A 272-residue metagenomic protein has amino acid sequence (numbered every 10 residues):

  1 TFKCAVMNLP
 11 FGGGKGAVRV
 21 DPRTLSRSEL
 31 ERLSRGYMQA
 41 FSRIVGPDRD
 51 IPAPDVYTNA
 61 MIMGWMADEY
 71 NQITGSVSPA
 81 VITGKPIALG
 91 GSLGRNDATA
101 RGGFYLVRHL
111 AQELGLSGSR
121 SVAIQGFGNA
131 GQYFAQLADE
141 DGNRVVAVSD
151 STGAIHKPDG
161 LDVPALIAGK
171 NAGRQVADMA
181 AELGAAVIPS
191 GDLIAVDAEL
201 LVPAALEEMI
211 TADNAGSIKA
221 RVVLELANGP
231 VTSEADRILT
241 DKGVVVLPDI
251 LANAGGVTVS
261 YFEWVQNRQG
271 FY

Functional and structural regions predicted by a protein language model:
T1-L93: N-terminal ligand-binding/catalytic initiation module
G13-V18, Y57-T58, G128, D150-I155 (+1 more regions): Glycine-rich beta-alpha junction loops
E31-S42, M63-A67, R101-R108, Q132-D139 (+4 more regions): Predominant activation on well-ordered alpha-helical scaffold segments within soluble catalytic domains
V45-P47, L116-S119, V196-A198, A215-V222 (+1 more regions): Short, surface-exposed connector motifs at secondary-structure boundaries
R49-A53, V77-I82, I124, A147-D150 (+3 more regions): General beta-strand structural signal in soluble alpha/beta enzymes
T83, G91-A195: Glycine-rich phosphate/diphosphate-binding loop of Rossmann-like nucleotide-binding domains
L110, A220-Y272: Adenosine-phosphate binding glycine-rich loop
V187-L200, L206-L224: Rossmann-fold NAD(P) dinucleotide-binding segment
